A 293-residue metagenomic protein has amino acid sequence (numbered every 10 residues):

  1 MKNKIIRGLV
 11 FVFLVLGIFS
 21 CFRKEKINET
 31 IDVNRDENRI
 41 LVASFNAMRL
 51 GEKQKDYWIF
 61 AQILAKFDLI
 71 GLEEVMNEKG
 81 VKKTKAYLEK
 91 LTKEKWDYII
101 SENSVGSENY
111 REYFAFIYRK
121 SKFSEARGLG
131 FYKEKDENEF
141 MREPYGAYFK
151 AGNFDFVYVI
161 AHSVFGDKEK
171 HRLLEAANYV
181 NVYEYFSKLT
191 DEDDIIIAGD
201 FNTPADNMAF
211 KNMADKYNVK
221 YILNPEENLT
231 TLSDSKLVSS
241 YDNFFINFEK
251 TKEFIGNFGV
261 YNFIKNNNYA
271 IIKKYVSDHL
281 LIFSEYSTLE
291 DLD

Functional and structural regions predicted by a protein language model:
M1-L9: Bacterial N-terminal signal peptides that target proteins for export
V10-G17: Bacterial N-terminal signal peptides
F22-D32, E78, Y185-D193, T203-D293: Metal-dependent phosphoester-hydrolase catalytic domains
R39-R49, R127-L129, D155-F165: Active-site-proximal beta-strand elements of phosphoester/diester hydrolases
I40-A47, I63-T84, I117, A147 (+4 more regions): Active-site beta-strand/loop signature of hydrolases that rely on acidic residues for catalysis
S44-K55, K135-D136, V164-H171: Acidic/histidine-rich helix-loop elements that form or flank divalent-metal/phosphate-binding sites at the catalytic
G71, I99-E102, I196-D200, Y221-E226: Active-site neighborhood of phospho(di)ester-bond hydrolases with catalytic His/Asp-centered motifs
M76-F154: Structured beta-strand-rich core segments of catalytic domains in phosphoester-bond hydrolases
